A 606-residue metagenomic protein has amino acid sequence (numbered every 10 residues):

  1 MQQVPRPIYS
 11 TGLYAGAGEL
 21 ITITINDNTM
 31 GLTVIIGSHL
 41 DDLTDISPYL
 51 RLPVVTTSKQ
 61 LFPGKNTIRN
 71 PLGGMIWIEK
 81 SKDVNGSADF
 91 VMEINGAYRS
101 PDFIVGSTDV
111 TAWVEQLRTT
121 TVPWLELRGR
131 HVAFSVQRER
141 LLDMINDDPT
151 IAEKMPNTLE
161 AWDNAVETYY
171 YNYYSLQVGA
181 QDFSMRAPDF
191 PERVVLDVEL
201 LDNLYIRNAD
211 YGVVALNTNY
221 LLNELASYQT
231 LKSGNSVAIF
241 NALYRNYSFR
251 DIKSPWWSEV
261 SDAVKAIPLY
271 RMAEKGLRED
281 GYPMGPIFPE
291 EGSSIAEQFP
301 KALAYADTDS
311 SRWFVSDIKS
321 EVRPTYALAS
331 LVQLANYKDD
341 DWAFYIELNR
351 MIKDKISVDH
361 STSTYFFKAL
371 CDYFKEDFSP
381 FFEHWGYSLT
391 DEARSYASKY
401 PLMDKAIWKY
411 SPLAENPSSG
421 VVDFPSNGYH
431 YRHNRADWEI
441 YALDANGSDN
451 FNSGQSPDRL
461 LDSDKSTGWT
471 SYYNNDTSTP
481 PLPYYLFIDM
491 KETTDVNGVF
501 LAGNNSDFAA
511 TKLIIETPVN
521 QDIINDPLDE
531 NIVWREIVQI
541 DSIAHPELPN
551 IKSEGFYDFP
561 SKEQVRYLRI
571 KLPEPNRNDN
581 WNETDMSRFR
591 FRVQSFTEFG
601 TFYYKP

Functional and structural regions predicted by a protein language model:
M1-P101: Beta-strand-enriched, solvent-exposed domains that form extended recognition/catalytic surfaces
G16-T22, P481-P483, K491-G498, A510 (+1 more regions): Extended extracellular/luminal ectodomain segments enriched in beta-structured repeat modules
N28-L32, V84, T479, G503-T511: Extended, low-complexity, turn-rich repeat/linker tracts enriched in Gly/Pro/Ser/Thr and Asp/Glu that occur
K82-R130, R577-P606: Exposed low-complexity, polar/acidic, P/S/T/G-rich flexible segments that act as propeptides, protease-susceptible
W113-E115, P123-N336: Catalytic cores of extracellular degradative/oxidative enzymes
F134, A296-R394: Active-site-proximal alpha-helical
D423-E492, N504-A509, F602-K605: Disordered, acidic Ser/Thr/Pro-rich linker "stalks" and the adjacent N-terminal cap of the next globular domain
P481-P483, S506-P606: Trp- and acidic/polar-enriched beta-sheet ligand-binding modules for extracellular glycan and matrix recognition
